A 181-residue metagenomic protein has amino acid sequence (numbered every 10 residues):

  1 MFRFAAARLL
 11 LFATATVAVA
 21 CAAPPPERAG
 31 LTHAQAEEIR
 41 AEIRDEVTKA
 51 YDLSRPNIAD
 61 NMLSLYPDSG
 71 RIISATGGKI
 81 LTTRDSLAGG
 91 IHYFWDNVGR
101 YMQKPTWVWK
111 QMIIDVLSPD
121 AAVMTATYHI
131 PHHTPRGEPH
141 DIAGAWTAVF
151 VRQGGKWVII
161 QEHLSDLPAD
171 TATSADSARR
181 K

Functional and structural regions predicted by a protein language model:
M1-A5: N-terminal secretory signal peptides that target proteins for export/translocation
R8-A18: Bacterial N-terminal signal peptides
C21-L65, T171-K181: Short, low-complexity N-terminal intrinsically disordered segments enriched in polar/charged residues
A23-E27, A143-T171: Short beta-strand edge/turn micro-motifs at domain boundaries
E37, A41-D45, A59-D120, H140-D141: A solvent-exposed, acidic/Ser-Thr-rich amphipathic alpha-helical stretch
I114-V123, E138, F150-V158: A short, structured loop/turn motif at beta-sheet edges
D120-I130, G144: A short hydrophobic beta-strand element
I130-H140: Short, cysteine-centered beta-strand-loop-beta hairpins and adjacent loop/turn segments enriched in charged/polar
